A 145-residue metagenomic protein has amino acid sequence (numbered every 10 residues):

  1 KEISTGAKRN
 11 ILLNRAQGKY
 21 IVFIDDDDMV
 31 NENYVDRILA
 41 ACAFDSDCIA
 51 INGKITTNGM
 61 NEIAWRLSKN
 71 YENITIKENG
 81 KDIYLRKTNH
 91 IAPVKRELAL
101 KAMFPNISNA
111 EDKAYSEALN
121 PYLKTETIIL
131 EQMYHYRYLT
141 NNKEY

Functional and structural regions predicted by a protein language model:
K1-A16: Glycine-rich, basic loop-to-helix element that forms the pyrophosphate-binding segment of sugar-nucleotide handling
Q17-G18, T88-A102: Conserved nucleotide-sugar donor-binding and metal-coordinating catalytic region shared by glycosyltransferases
I21: Short aromatic/hydrophobic "clamp" motif used to bind/position activated sugar donors
D25-M29: The conserved acidic donor/metal-binding loop of glycosyltransferases
N33-W65: Conserved donor NDP-sugar-binding/catalytic core segment of glycosyltransferases
E72-V94: A recurrent flexible, glycine/aromatic-enriched loop bordering the glycosyltransferase active site that acts as
N109-Y115: Acidic donor-binding loop at a coil-to-helix junction in glycosyltransferase catalytic cores that engages
A118-H135: Catalytic donor-sugar/metal-binding loop of nucleotide-sugar-dependent glycosyltransferases
